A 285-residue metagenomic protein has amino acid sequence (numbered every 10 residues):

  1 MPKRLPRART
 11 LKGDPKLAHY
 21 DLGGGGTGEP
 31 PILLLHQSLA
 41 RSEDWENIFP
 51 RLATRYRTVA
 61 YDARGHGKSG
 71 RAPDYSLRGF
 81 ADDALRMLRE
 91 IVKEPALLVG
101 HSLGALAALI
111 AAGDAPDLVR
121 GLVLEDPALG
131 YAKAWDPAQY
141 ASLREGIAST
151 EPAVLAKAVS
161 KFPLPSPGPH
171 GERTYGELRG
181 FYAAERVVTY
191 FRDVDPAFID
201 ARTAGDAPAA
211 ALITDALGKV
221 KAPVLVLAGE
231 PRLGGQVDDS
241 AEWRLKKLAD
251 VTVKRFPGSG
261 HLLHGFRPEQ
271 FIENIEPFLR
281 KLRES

Functional and structural regions predicted by a protein language model:
M1-K16: N-terminal cap/lid segment of alpha/beta-hydrolase-fold proteins
A18-G70, L279: Conserved HGGG/HGGXW glycine-rich cap/lid loop of the alpha/beta-hydrolase fold
D21-G23, F49-P50, V59-V99, L103 (+1 more regions): Active-site loop/oxyanion-hole signature of alpha/beta-hydrolase fold enzymes
P50, K219-S259: Conserved loop-alpha-helix segment in the C-terminal half of the alpha/beta-hydrolase fold that carries the catalytic
A107-A111: Hydrolases whose catalytic domains are alpha/beta-hydrolase-1, hotdog thioesterase, or metallo-beta-lactamase-like
G113, R120-A156: Flexible "cap/lid" loop of the alpha/beta hydrolase fold
A132-A138, P152-G218: Conserved alpha/beta-hydrolase catalytic His-Asp/Glu region
S259-P268, I272: Catalytic histidine-centered segment of alpha/beta-hydrolase-like enzymes
